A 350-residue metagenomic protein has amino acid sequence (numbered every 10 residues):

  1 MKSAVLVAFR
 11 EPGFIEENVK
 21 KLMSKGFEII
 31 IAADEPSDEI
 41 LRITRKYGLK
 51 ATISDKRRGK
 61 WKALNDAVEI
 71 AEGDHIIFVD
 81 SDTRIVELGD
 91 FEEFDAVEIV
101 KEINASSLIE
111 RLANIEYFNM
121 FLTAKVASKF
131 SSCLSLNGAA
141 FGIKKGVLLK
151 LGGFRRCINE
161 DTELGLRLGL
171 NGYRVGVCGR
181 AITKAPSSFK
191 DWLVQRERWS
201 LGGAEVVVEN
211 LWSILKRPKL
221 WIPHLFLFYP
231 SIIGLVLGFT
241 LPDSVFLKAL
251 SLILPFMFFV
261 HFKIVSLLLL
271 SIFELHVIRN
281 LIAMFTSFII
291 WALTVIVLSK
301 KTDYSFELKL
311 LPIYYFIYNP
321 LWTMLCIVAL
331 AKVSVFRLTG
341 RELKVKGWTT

Functional and structural regions predicted by a protein language model:
R10-S24: Short, well-formed alpha-helical segments that are part of the catalytic scaffolds of diverse glycosyltransferases
I15-E17, S37-R45, E87-L88: Acidic helix N-cap motif at the loop->helix transition within catalytic regions of sugar-transfer enzymes
K21, K25, A33-L41, K56 (+1 more regions): A conserved acidic beta->alpha catalytic loop
I31, I214-P218, L252-T350: Juxtamembrane C-terminal module of membrane proteins
S54-A71, S135: Glycine-rich, basic loop-to-helix element that forms the pyrophosphate-binding segment of sugar-nucleotide handling
K62-A63, V79, I85, E93-K150 (+3 more regions): Long helical/loop segments within the catalytic core of UDP-sugar-dependent glycosyltransferases, especially the large
I76: Short aromatic/hydrophobic "clamp" motif used to bind/position activated sugar donors
A96-F121, R156-E160, G165-P223, M257-F259: Catalytic donor/gating beta->alpha subdomain of glycosyltransferases that bind UDP-sugars
